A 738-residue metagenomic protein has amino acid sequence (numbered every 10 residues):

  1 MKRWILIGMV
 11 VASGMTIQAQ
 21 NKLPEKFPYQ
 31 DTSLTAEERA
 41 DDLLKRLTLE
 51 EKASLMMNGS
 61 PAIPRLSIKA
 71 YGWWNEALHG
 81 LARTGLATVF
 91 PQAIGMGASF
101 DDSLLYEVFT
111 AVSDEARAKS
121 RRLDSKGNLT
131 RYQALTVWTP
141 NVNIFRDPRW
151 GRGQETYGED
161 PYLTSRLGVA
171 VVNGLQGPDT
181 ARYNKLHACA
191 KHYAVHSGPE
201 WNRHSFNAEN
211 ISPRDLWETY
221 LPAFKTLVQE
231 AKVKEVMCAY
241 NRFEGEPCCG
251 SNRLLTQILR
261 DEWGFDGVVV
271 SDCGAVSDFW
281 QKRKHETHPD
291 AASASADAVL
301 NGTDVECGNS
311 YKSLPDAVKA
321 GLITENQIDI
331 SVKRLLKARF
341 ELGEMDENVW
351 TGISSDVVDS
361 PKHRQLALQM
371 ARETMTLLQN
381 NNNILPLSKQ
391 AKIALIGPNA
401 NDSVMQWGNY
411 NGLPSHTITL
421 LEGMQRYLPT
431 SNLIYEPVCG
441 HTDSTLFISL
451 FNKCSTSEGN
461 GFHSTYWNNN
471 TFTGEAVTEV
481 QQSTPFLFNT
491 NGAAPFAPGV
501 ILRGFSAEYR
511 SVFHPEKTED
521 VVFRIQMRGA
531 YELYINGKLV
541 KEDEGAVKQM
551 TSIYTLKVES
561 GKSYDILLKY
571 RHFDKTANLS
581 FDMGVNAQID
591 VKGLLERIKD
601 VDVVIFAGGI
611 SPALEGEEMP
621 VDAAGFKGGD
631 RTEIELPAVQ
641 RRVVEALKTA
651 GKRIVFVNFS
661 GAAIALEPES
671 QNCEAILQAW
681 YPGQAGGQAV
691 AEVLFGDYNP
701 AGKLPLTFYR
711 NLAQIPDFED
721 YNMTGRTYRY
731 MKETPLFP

Functional and structural regions predicted by a protein language model:
W4-S13: Sec-dependent N-terminal signal peptides
M15-P738: Glycoside hydrolase catalytic-domain context in secreted enzymes
